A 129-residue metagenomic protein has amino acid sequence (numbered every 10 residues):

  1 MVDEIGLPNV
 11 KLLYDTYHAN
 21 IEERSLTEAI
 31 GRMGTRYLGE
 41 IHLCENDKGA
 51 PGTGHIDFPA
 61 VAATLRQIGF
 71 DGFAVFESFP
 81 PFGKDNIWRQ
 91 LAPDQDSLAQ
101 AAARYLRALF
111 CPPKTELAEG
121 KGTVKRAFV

Functional and structural regions predicted by a protein language model:
M1-V129: Histidine-acidic metal/acid-base catalytic patches
